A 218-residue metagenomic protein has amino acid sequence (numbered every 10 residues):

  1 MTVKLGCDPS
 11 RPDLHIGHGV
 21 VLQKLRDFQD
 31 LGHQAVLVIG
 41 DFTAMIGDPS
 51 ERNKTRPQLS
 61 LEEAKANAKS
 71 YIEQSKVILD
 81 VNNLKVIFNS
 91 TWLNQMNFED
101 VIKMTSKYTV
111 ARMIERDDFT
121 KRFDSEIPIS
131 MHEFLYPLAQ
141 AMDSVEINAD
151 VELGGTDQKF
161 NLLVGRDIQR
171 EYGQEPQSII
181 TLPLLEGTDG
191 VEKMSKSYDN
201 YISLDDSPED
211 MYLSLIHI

Functional and structural regions predicted by a protein language model:
M1-D48, V151-K159, G165: N-terminal catalytic cores of NTP/NDP-binding nucleotidyl/phosphoryl-transfer enzymes
R26, H33-S75: Active-site rim/loop-helix segments in enzyme catalytic domains that contact anionic ligands
G47-E51, M96-I102, G190-M194: Short acidic, glycine/serine/threonine-rich loops at helix termini
Q58-T181: Divalent-metal (Mg2+/Mn2+/Ca2+)-assisted nucleotide/phosphate chemistry catalytic cores
I179-S203: Active-site and channel-lining beta-strand-loop segments that bind or position nucleotide-derived/phosphorylated
P208: Gly/Thr-rich phosphate-binding loop signature of adenosyl cofactor/nucleotide-binding cores
I216-I218: Conserved small/polar residues in nucleotide/adenosyl-binding loops
